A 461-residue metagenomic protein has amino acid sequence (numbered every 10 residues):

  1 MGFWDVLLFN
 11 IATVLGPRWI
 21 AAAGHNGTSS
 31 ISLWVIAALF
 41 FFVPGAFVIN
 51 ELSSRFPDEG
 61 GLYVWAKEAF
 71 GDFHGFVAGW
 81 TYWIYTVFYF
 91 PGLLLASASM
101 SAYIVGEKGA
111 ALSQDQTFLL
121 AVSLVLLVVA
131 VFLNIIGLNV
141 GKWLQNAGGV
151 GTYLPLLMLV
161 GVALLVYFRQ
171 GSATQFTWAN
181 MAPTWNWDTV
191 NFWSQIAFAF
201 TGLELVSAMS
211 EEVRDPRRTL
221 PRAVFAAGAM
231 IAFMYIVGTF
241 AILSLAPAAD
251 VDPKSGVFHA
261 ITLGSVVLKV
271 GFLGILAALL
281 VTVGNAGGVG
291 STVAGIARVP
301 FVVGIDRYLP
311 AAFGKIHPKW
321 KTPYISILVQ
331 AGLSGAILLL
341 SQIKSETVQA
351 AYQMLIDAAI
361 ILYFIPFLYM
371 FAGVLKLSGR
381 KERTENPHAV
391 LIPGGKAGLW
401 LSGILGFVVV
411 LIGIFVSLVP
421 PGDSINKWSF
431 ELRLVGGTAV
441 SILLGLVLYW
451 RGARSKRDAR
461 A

Functional and structural regions predicted by a protein language model:
M1-I36, F42-I49, F56-E59, T177 (+4 more regions): Membrane-interface "cap" regions at the ends of multi-pass membrane proteins
A22-V35, V105-Q116, L138-G149, L276 (+2 more regions): Transmembrane helix-loop boundary segments of multi-pass membrane transporters
G24-N26, V43-L127, F132-I135, T282-V299 (+2 more regions): Hydrophobic transmembrane alpha-helices that form the core helical bundles of multi-pass secondary transporters
S29-S32, G109-F118, N146-A278: Helix-loop-helix junctions that connect adjacent transmembrane segments in multi-pass membrane transporters
S53, V77, V125-G151, E211-E212 (+3 more regions): Membrane-water interface regions at transmembrane-helix termini and the short interhelical loops of multi-pass membrane
V64-W65, G71, Y103-K108, A223-V293 (+1 more regions): TM-loop-TM module centered on a large, flexible mid-protein loop between adjacent transmembrane helices in multi-pass
L119-R169, T201, V224-G228, I356 (+3 more regions): Membrane-interface loop-to-helix entry segments
L144, F313-K321, F364-P420, S429-L434: C-terminal membrane-solvent junction of multi-pass transporters and transport-like membrane proteins
